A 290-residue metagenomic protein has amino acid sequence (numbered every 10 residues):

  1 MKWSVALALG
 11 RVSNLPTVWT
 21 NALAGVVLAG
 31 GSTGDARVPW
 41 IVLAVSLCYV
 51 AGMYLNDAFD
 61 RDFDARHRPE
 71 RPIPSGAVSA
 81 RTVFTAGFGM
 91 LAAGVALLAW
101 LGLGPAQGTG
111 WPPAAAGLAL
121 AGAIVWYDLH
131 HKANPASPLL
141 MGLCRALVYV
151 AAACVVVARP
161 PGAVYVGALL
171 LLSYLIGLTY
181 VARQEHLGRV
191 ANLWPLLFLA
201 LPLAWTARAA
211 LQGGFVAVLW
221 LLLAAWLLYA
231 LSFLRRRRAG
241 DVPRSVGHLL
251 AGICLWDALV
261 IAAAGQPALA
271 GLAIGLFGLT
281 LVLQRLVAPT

Functional and structural regions predicted by a protein language model:
M1-E70, A77-G89, G102, P113-G122 (+3 more regions): Topogenic membrane-insertion module of multi-pass membrane proteins
K2, L103, G108, L143-T290: C-terminal membrane-associated helical module and adjoining short loops/tails
K2-A8, E70-R183: Intramembrane alpha-helical segments
T20, A24, L43, L47 (+8 more regions): Hydrophobic faces of alpha-helical transmembrane segments in multi-pass integral membrane proteins
T20-V27, D64, R68, P72 (+5 more regions): Flexible domain-boundary/linker segments
R66, L129, F233-R237: Cytoplasmic membrane-interface segments at the C-terminal ends of transmembrane helices
